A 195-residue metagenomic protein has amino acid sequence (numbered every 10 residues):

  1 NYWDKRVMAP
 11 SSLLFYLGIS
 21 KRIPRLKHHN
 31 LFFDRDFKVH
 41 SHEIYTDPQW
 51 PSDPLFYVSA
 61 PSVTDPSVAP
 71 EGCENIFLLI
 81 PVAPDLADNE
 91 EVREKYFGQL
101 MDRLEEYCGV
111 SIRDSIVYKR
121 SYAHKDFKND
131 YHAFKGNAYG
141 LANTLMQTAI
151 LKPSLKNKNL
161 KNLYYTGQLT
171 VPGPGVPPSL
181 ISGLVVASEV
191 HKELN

Functional and structural regions predicted by a protein language model:
N1-A69: Mid-domain catalytic core of redox enzymes that form a hydrophobic substrate pocket/lid adjacent to a catalytic redox
K21, C108, V190-L194: A generic secondary-structure signal for well-formed alpha-helical elements
R22-I23, Q49-P51, E90-N129: Flavin-binding catalytic cores
D53-Y57, V110-P172: A glycine-rich dinucleotide-binding beta-alpha-beta segment and adjacent secondary-structure elements that constitute
P66-C73, S154-K158: Short glycine/proline-enriched loop/turn "hinge" motifs that connect secondary-structure elements and lie
P81-D88: Amphipathic alpha-helix from the class-I
Q168-H191: A conserved FAD-binding loop/helix module that cradles the flavin
